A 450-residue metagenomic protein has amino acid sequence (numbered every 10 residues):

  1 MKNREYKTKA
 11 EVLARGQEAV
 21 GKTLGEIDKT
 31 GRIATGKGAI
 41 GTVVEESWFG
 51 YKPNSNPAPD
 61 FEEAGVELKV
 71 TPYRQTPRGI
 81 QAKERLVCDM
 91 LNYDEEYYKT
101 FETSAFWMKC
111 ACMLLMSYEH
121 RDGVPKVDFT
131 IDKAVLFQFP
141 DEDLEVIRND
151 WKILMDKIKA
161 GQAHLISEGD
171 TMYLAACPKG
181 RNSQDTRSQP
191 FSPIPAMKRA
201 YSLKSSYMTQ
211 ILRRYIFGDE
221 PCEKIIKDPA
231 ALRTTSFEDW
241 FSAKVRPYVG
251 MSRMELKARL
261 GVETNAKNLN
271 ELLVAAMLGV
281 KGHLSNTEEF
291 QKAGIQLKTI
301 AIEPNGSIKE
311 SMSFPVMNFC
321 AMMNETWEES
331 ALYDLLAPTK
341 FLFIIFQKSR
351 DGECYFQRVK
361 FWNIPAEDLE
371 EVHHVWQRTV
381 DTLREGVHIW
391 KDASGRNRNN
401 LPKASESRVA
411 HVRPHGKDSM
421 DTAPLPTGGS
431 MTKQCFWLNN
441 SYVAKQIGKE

Functional and structural regions predicted by a protein language model:
M1-E450: Nucleic-acid endonuclease domains
